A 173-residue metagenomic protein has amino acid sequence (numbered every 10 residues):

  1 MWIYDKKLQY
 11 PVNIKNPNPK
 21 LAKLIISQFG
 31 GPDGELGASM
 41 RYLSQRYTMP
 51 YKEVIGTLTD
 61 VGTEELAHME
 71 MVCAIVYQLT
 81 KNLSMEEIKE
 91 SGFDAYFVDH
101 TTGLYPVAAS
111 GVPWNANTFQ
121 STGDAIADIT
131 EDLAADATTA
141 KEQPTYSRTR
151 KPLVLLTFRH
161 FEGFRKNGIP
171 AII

Functional and structural regions predicted by a protein language model:
M1-I173: Non-heme di-metal
